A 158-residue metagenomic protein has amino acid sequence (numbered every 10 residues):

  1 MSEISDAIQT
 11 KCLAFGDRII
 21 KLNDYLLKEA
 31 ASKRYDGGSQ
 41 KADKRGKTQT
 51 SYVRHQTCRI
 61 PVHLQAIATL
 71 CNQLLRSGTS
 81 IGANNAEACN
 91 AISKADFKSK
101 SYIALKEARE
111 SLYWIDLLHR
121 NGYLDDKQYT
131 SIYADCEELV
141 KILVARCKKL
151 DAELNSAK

Functional and structural regions predicted by a protein language model:
M1-K158: Amphipathic alpha-helical assembly/interaction segments
